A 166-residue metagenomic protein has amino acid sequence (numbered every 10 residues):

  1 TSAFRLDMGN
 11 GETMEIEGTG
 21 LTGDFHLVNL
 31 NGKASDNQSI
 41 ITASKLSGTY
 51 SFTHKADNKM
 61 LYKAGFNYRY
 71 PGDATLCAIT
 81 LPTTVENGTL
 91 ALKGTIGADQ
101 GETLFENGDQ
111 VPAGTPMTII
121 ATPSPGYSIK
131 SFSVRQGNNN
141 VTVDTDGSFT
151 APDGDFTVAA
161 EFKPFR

Functional and structural regions predicted by a protein language model:
F4-T80, P164-R166: Extracellular/surface-exposed low-complexity segments
M8, L81, V111, P123 (+2 more regions): Hydrophobic residues in beta-strands and at strand termini
G18-G20, T83, P123-P125: Non-cytosolic beta-sheet module surface loops
N31, I96, Q100, Q136-N138: Solvent-exposed strand-loop boundary residues in beta-sheet-rich modules
D36-S39, A43-T53, T115-T145: Surface-exposed interfaces of beta-sheet-rich extracellular modules
Y62-D73, T115, T142-P164: Extracellular interaction modules
I79-E86, G94, A160, R166: A short, amphipathic beta-strand motif
E86-S128, P152-G154: Extracellular modular ligand-binding repeats in secreted and cell-surface proteins
